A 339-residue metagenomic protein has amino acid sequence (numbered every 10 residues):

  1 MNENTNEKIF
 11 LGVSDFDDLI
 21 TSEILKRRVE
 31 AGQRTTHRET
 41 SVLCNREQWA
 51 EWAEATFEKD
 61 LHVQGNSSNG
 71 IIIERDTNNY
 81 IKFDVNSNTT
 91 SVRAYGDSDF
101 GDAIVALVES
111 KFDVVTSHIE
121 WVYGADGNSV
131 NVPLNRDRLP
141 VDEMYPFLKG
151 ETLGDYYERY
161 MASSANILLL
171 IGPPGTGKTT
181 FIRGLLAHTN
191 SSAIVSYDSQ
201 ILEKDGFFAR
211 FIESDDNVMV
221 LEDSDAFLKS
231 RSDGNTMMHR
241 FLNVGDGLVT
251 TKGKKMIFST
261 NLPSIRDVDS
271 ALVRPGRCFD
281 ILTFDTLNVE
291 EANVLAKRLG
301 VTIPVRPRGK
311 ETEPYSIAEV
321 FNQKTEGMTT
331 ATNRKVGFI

Functional and structural regions predicted by a protein language model:
M1-N79: Short Lys/Arg-enriched alpha/beta "domain-start" segment
N2-T5, F10, S14, L61-Q64 (+6 more regions): C-terminal alpha-helical "lid" subdomain
K82-N131: Interdomain "pre-motor" coupling segment immediately N-terminal to P-loop NTPase/helicase cores
P133-Y160: N-terminal pre-Walker A segment at the start of P-loop NTPase domains
S163-F181: Walker A/P-loop nucleotide-binding motif
A187-Y197: Post-Walker A helix-loop "phosphate-sensing" segment adjacent to the P-loop in P-loop NTPases
A193, D205-K255: Conserved nucleotide-sensing/catalytic segment adjacent to the nucleotide-binding pocket in NTP-handling enzymes
D246-L272, F279-I281: Canonical AAA+ ATPase core
